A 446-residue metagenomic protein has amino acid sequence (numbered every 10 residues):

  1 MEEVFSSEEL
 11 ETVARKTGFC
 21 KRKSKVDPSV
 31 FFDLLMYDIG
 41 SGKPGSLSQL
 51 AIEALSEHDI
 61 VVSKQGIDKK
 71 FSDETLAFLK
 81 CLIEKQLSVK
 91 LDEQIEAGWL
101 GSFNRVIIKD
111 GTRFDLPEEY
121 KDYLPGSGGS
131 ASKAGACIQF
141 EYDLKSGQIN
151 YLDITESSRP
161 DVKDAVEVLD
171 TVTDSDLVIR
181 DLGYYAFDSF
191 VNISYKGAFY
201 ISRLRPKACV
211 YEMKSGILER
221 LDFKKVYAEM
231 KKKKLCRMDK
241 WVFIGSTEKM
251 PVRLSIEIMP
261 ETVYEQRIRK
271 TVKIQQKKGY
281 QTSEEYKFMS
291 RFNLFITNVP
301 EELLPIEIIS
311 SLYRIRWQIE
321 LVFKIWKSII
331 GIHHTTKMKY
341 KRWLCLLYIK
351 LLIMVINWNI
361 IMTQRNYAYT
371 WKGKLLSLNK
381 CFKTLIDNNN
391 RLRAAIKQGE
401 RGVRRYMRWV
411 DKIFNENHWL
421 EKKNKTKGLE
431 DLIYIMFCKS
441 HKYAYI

Functional and structural regions predicted by a protein language model:
M1-L47, E53, F71-E74, C81-K90 (+4 more regions): Single, function-defining residue in the core of a domain
D59-L76: Major-groove recognition helix of helix-turn-helix-like DNA-binding domains
S63, I108-K109: Noncatalytic, basic helical substrate-engagement surface that gates or grips nucleic-acid strands
Y120-L124: Short Pro/Gly-enriched beta-strand edge/turn motifs at strand-loop
P125-G129: Short, P/G- and charge-enriched loop/turn segments at secondary-structure junctions
